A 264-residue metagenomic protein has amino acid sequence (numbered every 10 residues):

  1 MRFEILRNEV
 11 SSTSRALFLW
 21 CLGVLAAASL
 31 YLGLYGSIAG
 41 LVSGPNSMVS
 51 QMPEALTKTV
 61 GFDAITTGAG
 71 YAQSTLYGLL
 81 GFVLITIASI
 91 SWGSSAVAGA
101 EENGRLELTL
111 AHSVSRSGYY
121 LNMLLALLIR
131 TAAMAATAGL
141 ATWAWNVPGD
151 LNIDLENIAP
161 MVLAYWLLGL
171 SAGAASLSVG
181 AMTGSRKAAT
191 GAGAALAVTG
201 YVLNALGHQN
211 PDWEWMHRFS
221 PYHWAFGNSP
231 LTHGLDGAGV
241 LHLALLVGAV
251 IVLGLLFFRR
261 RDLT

Functional and structural regions predicted by a protein language model:
I5, T13, L25, L30-Y71 (+1 more regions): Terminal transmembrane helical anchor/hairpin motif
V10-G23: Membrane-interface helix starts
L25, S29, Y120-L177: Secretory targeting signals
A72-G99, A194: Long, hydrophobic alpha-helical segments
I87-I90, N122, A126, R130 (+3 more regions): Short alpha-helical transmembrane interface motifs in multi-pass membrane proteins
S89-G93, A141, A174-A175, P221 (+1 more regions): Hydrophobic/aromatic residues in alpha-helical transmembrane segments
A96-L128: Helix-loop-helix units of permease transmembrane domains in multi-pass membrane transporters, especially ABC
W166-T199, L206: A structural motif at transmembrane helix-loop-helix junctions in multipass membrane proteins
